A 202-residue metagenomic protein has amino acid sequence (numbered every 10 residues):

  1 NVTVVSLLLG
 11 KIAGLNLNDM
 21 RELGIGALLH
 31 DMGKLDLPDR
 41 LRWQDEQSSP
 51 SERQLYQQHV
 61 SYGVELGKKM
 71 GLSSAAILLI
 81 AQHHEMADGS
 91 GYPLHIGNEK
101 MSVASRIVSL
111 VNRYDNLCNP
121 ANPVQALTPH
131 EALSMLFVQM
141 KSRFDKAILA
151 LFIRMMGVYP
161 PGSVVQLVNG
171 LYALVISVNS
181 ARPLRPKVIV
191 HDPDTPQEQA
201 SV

Functional and structural regions predicted by a protein language model:
N1-V202: Histidine- and acidic-residue-rich, metal-dependent catalytic cores
